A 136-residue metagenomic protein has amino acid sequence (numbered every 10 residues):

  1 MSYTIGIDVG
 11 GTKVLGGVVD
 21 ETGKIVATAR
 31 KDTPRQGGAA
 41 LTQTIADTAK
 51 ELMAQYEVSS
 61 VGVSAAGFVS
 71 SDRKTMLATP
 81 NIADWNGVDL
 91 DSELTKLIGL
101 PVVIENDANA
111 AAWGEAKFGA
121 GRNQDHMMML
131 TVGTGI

Functional and structural regions predicted by a protein language model:
S2, V14, S64-A65, I136: Short loop/turn microsegments at loop-to-beta-strand junctions
S2-Q43, M76: Short glycine-rich, Thr/Ser-proximal phosphate-binding strand/loop in the N-terminal lobe of ATP-dependent enzymes
D8, G62-A66, M129-G135: Short beta-strand segments
D20, S59-G62: Short coil-to-beta-strand
A39-A46, K50, S60-V61, F68-M128: Glycine-rich phosphate-binding loop and adjoining helix at the ATP-binding site of ATP-dependent phosphoryl-transfer
M53: Acidic (Asp/Glu)-rich catalytic clusters
Y56: Active-site charged/polar residues at nucleotide-handling catalytic sites that mediate phosphoryl, nucleotidyl
